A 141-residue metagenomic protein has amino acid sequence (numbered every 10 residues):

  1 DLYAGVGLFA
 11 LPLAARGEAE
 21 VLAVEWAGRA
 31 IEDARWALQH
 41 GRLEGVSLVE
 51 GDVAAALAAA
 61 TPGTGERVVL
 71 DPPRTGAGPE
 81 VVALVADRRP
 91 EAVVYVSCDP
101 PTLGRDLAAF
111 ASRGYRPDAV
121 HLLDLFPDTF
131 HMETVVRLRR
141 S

Functional and structural regions predicted by a protein language model:
D1-S141: Rossmann-like S-adenosyl-L-methionine
